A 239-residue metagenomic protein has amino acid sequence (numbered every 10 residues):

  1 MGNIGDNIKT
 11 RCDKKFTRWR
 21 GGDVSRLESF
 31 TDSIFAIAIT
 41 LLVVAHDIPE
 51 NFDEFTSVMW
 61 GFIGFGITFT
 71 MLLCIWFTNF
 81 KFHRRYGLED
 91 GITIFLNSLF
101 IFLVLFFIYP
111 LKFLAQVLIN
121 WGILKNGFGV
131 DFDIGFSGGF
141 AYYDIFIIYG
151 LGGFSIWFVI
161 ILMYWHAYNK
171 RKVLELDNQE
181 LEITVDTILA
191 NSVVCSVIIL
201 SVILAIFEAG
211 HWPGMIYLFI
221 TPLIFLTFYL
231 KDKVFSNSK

Functional and structural regions predicted by a protein language model:
G2-K239: Multi-pass alpha-helical transmembrane bundle typical of ion/small-solute transporters and intramembrane aspartyl
